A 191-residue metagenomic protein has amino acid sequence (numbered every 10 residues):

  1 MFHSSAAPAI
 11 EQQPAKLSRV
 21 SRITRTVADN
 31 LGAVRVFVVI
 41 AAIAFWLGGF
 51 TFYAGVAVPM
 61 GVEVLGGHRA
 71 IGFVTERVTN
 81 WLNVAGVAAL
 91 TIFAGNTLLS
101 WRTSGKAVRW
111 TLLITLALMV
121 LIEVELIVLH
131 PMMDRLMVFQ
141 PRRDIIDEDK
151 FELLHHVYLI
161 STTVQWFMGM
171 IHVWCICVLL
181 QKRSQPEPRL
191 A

Functional and structural regions predicted by a protein language model:
M1-L31, R183-A191: Transit-peptide-like, low-complexity N-terminal presequences and other terminal intrinsically disordered regions
H3, A9, F139-I171: Alpha-helical transmembrane segments of multi-pass integral membrane proteins, characterized by long hydrophobic
V20-T91, T97-S100, M137-E148, E152 (+1 more regions): Interfacial loop at the N-terminal end of multi-pass membrane proteins
A41-L47, L113-I127: Hydrophobic alpha-helical membrane-insertion segments
I92-T103, V164-R183: Transmembrane alpha-helical segments in integral membrane proteins
S104-R109: Membrane-interface helix-loop-helix junctions at transmembrane boundaries of multi-pass membrane enzymes, predominantly
V124-R143: Juxtamembrane non-transmembrane "cap" segments at the membrane-aqueous interface of multi-pass membrane proteins
